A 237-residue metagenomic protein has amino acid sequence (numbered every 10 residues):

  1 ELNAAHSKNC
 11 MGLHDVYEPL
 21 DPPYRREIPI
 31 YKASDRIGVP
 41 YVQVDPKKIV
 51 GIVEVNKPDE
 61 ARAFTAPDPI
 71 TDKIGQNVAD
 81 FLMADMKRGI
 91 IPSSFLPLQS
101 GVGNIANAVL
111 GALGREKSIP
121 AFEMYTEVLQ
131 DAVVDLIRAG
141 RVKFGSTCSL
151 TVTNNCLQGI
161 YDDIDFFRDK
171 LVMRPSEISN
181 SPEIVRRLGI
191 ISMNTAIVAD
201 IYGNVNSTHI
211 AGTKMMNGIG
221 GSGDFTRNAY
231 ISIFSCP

Functional and structural regions predicted by a protein language model:
E1-P97, N104-P237: Conserved phosphate- and dinucleotide-binding cores of soluble alpha/beta proteins, encompassing both enzyme active
